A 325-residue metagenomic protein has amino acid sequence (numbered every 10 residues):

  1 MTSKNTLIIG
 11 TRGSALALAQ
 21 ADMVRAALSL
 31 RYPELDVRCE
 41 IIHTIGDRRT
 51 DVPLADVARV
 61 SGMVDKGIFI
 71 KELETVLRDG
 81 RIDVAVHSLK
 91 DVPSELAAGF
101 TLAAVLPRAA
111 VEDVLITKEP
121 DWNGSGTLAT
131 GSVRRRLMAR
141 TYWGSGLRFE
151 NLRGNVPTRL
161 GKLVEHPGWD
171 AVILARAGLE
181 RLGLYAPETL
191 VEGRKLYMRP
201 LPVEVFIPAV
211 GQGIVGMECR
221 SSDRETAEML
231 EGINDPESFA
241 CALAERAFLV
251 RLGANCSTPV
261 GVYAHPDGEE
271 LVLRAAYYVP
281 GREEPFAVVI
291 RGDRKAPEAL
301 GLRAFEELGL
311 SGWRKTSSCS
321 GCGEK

Functional and structural regions predicted by a protein language model:
T2-V52, D56-G62, I70, R136 (+1 more regions): Small-molecule-sensing regulatory modules
I8-G10, A85, A103, A129 (+1 more regions): Short, well-ordered beta-strand segments
A55-D113: N-terminal glycine-rich phosphate/adenylate-binding segment common to multiple enzyme folds
G67, T130, G154: Conserved phosphate-coordination/catalytic loops
G80, N123, P167: Structured loop/turn residues at beta-strand edges in well-structured enzyme cores
L89-G146: A conserved helix-loop-strand patch within extracytoplasmic ligand-binding domains of the periplasmic binding
